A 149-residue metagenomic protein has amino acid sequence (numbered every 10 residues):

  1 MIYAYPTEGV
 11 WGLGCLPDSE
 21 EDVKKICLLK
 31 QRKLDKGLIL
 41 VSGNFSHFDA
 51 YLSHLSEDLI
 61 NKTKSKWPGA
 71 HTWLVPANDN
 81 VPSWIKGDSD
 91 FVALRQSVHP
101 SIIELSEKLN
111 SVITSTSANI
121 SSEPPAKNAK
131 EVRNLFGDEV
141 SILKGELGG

Functional and structural regions predicted by a protein language model:
M1-G149: Active-site-adjacent structural elements in enzyme catalytic cores
